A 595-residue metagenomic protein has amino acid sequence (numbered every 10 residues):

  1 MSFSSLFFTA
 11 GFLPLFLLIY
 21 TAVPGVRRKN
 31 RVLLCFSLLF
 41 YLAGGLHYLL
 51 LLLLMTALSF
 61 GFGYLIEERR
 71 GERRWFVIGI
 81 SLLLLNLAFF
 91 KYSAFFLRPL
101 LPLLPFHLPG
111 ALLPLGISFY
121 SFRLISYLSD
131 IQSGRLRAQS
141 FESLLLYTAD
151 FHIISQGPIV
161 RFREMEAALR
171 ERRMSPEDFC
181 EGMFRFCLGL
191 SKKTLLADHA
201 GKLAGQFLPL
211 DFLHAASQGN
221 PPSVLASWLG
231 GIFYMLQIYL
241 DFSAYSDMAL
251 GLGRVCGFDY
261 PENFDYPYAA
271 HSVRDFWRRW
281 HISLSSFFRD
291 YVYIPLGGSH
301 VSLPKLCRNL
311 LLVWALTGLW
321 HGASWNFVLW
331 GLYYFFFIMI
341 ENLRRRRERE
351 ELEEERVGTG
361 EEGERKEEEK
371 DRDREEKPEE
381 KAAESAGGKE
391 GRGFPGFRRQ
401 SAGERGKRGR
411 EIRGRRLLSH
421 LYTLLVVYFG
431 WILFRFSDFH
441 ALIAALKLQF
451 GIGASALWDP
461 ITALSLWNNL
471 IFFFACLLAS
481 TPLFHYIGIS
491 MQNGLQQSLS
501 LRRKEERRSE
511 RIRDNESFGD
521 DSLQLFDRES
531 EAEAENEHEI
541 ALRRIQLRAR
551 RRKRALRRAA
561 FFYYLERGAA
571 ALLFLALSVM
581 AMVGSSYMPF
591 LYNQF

Functional and structural regions predicted by a protein language model:
M1-Q594: Membrane-embedded transmembrane alpha-helical bundles that form the catalytic cores of multi-pass lipid-modifying
